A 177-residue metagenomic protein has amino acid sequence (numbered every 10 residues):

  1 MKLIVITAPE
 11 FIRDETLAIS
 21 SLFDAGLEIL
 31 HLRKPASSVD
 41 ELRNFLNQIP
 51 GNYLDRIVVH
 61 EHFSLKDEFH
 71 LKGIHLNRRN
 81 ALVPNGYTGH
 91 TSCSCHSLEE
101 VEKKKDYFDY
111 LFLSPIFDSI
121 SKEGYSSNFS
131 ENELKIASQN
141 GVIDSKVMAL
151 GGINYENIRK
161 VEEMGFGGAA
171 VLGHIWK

Functional and structural regions predicted by a protein language model:
M1-Y110, I136, I143-V147, N154-G168 (+1 more regions): Conserved N-terminal beta1-alpha1 strand-loop-helix module at the mouth
C93, Y125-F129: Short, well-structured alpha-helical patches and their helix-loop capping segments that border functional surfaces
D109-F117: Non-cysteine beta-strand/loop elements that form the S-adenosyl-L-methionine
I116, L150-I153: Short, loop-centered acidic/histidine patches that primarily coordinate divalent metals
F117-G124: A short acidic, helix-capping loop that chelates divalent metal ions and anchors anionic groups
F129-A137: Glycine-rich S-adenosyl-L-methionine
